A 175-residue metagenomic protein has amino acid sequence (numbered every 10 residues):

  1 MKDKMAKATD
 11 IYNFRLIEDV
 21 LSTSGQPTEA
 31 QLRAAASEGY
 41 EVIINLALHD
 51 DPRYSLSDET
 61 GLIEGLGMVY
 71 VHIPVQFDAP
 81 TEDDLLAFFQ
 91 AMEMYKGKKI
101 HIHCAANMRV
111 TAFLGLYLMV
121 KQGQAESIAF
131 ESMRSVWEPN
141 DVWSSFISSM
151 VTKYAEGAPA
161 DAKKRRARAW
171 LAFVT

Functional and structural regions predicted by a protein language model:
M1-H101, G115-T175: Cys-dependent protein tyrosine phosphatase-like superfamily
C104: Short cysteine clusters
V110-T111: Catalytic nucleophile loop
